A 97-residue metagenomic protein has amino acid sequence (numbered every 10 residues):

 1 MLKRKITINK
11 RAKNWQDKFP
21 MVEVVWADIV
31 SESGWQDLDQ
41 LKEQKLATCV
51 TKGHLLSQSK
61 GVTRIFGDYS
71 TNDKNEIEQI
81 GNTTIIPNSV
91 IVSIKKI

Functional and structural regions predicted by a protein language model:
L2-I97: Conserved RNA-binding domains used in RNP assembly and mRNA/RNA metabolism
